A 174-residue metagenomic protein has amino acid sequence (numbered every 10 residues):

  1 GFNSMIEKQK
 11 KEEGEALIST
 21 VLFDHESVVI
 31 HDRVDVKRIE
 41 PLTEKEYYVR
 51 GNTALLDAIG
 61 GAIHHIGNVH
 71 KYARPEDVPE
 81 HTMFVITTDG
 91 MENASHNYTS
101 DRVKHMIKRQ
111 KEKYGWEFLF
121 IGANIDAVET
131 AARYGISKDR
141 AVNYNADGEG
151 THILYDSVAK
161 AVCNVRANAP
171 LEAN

Functional and structural regions predicted by a protein language model:
G1-N174: Acidic, low-complexity intrinsically disordered regions
